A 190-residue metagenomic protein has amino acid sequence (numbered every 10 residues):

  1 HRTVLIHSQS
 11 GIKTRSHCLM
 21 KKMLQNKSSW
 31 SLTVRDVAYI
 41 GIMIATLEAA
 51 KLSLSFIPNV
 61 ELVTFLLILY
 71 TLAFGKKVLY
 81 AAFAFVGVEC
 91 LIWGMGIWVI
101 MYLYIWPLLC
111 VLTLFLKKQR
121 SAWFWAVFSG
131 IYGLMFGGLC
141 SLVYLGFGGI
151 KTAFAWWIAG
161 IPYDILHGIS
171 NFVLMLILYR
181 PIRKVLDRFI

Functional and structural regions predicted by a protein language model:
H1-M20: N-terminal amphipathic/basic-hydrophobic helices that include classical n-h-c signal peptides and signal-anchor
K21-L69, A73, K77-A81: Hydrophobic transmembrane alpha-helices
K21-M43, M101-G146: Short helix-perturbing small/polar motifs within transmembrane alpha-helices
I42, T46, A50, Y70 (+3 more regions): Hydrophobic alpha-helical transmembrane segments of multipass integral membrane proteins, especially permease/channel
E48-V60, A84-Q119, G148: Interfacial aromatic-anchored transmembrane helix boundaries in multi-pass membrane proteins
L72-G75, L112-Q119, R180-L186: Structural signal for the C-terminal ends of transmembrane alpha-helices and the immediately following loop
L79-C90, F124-L134: Central hydrophobic cores of alpha-helical transmembrane segments in multi-pass integral membrane proteins
V99-I100, S121-I190: Membrane-embedded alpha-helical hairpins and interfacial helices in multi-pass inner-membrane proteins
